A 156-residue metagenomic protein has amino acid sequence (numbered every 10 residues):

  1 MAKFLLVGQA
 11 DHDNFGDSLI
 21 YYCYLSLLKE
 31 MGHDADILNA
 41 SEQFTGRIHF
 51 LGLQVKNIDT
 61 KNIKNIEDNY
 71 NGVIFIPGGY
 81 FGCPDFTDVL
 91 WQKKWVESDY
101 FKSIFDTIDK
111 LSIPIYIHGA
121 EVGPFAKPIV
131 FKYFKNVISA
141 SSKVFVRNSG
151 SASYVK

Functional and structural regions predicted by a protein language model:
M1-I129, N136: Aromatic- and Gly/Pro-rich donor/ligand-binding loops that form nucleotide- or phosphate-bearing donor binding pockets
A10, S149-G150: Alpha-helix/helix-capping structural signal
G16, S141-N148: A short beta-strand/loop micro-motif in the catalytic core of glycosyltransferases that engages the nucleotide-sugar
F134-A140: Short, surface-exposed connector motifs at secondary-structure boundaries
A152-K156: Helix-loop-beta element that forms the nucleotide-linked donor phosphate-binding surface in glycosyltransferases
